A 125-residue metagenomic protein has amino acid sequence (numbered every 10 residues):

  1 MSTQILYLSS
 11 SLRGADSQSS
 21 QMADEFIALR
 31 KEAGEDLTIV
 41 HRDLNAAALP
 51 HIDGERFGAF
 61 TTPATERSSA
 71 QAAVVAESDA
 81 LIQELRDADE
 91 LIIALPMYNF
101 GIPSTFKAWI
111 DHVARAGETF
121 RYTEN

Functional and structural regions predicted by a protein language model:
M1-L95, F100-R115: N-terminal beta1-alpha1-beta2 submodule of the flavodoxin-like/Rossmannoid cofactor-binding fold
V113-N125: Short, acidic/small-residue loops that bind anionic groups at enzyme active sites
